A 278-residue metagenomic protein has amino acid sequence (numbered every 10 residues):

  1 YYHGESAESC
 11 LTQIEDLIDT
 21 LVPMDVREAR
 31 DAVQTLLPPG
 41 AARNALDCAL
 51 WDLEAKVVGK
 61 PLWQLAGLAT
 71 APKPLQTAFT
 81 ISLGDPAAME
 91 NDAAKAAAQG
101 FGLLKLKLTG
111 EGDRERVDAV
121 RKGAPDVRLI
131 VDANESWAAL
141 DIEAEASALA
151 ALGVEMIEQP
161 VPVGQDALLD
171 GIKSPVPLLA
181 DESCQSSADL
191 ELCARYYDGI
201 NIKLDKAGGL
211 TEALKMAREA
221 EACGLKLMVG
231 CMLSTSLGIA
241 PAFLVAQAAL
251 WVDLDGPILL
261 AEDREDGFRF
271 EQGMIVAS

Functional and structural regions predicted by a protein language model:
Y1-V58: Metal- or metallocofactor-binding catalytic centers and their adjacent structured scaffolds across diverse enzyme
L46, G59, L104, D132 (+5 more regions): Conserved, mostly hydrophobic/aromatic
K56, I172, E221, A246: Anion (oxyanion) recognition and catalysis
W63-V176: Metal-dependent enolase-superfamily TIM-barrel catalytic cores that perform enediolate-based chemistry
L103-K105, E158, N201-K203, M228 (+1 more regions): Conserved beta-strand positions in the central sheet of alpha/beta enzyme cores
A139-L149, S186-Y196, G208, M216-A217 (+1 more regions): Catalytic cores of alpha/beta
E158-P162, L178-A188, L204-E212, L260: A general structural motif
G230-S278: Flexible C-terminal active-site loop/helix
